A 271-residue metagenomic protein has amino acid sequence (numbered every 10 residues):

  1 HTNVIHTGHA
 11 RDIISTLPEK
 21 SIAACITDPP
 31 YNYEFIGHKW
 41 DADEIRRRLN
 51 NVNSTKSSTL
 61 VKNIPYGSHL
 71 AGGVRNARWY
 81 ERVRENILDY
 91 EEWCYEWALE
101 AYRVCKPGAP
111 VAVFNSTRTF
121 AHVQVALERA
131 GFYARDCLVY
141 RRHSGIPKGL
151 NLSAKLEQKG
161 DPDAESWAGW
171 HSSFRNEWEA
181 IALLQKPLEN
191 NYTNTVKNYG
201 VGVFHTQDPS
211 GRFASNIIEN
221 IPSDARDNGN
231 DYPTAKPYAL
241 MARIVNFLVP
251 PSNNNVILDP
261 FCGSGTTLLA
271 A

Functional and structural regions predicted by a protein language model:
H1-A271: S-adenosyl-L-methionine-dependent nucleic acid methyltransferase catalytic domains
